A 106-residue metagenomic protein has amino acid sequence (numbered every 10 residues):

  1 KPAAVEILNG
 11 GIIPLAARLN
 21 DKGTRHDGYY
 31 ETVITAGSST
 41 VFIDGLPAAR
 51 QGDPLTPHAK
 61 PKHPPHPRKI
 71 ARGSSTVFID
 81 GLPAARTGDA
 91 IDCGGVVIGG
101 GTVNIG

Functional and structural regions predicted by a protein language model:
K1-G106: Intrinsically disordered, low-complexity proline/glycine-rich segments
